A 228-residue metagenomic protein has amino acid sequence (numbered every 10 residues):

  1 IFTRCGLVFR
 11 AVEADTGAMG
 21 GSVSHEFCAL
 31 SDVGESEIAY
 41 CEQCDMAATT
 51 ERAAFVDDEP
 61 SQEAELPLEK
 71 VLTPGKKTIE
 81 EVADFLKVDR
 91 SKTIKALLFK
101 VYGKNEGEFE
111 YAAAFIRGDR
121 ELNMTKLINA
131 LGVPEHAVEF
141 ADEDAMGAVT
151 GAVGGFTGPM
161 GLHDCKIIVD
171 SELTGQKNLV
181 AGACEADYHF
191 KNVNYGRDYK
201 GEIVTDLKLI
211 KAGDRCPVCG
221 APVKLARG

Functional and structural regions predicted by a protein language model:
I1-G228: Extended, low-hydrophobicity, polar/charged segments
